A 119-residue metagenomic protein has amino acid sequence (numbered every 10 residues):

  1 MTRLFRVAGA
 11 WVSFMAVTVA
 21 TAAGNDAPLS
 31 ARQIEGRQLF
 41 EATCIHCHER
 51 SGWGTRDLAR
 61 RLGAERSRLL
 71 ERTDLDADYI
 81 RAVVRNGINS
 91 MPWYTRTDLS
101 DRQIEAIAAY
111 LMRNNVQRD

Functional and structural regions predicted by a protein language model:
M1-F5: N-terminal secretory signal peptides that target proteins for export/translocation
A8-T18: Bacterial N-terminal signal peptides
A20-L39, T55: Electrostatic cytochrome c docking/interface patches
N25, L29-Q33, L69, T73 (+1 more regions): Alpha-helix initiation/capping motif
G36, F40-R50, I107, L111: The canonical Cys-X-X-Cys-His
R37, E49-A82: Gly/Gly-Pro-rich "capping" loops immediately C-terminal to redox-active cysteine motifs in periplasmic/lumenal
R60-R72, V83-D119: Axial heme c-ligation environment in periplasmic c-type cytochrome domains
